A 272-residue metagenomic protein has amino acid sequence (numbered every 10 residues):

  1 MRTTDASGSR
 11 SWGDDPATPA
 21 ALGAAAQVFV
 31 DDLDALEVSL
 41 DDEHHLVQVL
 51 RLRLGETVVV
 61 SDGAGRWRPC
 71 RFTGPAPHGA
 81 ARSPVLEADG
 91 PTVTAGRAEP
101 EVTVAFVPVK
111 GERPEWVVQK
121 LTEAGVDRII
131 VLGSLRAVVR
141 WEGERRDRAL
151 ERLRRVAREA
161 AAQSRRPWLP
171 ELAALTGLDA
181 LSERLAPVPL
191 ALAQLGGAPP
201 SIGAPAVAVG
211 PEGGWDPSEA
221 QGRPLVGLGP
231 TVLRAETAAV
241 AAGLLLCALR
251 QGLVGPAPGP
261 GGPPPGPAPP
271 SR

Functional and structural regions predicted by a protein language model:
M1-T94, P260-P265, S271: N-terminal positively charged helical leader segments and presequences
R2-A6, D14, T92-L190: RNA substrate-binding interface of SAM-dependent RNA methyltransferases
L36-V38, E99-T103, A204, Q221-L228: Glycine/charged-rich beta-loop-alpha catalytic/anionic-binding loops adjacent to active sites
L172, L190-L192, R223-G227: Conserved beta-strand scaffold positions in the cores of enzyme catalytic domains, especially in NTP/NDP-utilizing
P187-L195, A206-G210: Short, hydrophobic beta-strand segments that form beta-sheet elements in well-ordered domains
G196-P199, E212-D216, V232-L233: Short Gly/Pro-enriched loop/turn and capping motifs at secondary-structure junctions
I202-D216, Q221: A C-terminal functional module that forms or caps the active site or interfaces directly with catalytic machinery
P217-R272: Structured adenosyl-cofactor binding patch, chiefly the S-adenosyl-L-methionine
